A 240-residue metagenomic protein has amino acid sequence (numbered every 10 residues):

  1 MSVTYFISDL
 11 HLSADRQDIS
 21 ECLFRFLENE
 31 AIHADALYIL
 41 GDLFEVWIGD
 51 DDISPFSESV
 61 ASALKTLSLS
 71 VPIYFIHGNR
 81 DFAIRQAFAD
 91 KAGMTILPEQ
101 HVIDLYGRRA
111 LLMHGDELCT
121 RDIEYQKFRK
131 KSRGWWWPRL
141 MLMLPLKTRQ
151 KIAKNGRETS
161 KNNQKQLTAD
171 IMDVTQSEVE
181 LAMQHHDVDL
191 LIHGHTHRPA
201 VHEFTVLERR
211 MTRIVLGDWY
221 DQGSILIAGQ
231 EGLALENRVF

Functional and structural regions predicted by a protein language model:
M1-S2, F240: Short, Lys/Arg-enriched, disordered terminal segments
S2-V3, L12-L105: Core catalytic region of metal-dependent phosphoesterases/phosphodiesterases, especially metallo-beta-lactamase-like
T4-F6, L37-I39, L111, I192: Residue-level marker for buried hydrophobic side chains located in beta-strands that build the well-ordered beta-sheet
S8-H11, D42-L43, N79-D81, G115-E117 (+3 more regions): Active-site metal-binding loops of divalent metal-dependent hydrolases
L43-L67, K165-L191: N-terminal short leaders/motifs
G93-P98, L111, D116, D122-Q126 (+1 more regions): Conserved beta-sheet core of the metallophosphoesterase superfamily
G115-V174: Active-site-proximal loop/helix segment associated with metal-binding centers of metalloenzymes
